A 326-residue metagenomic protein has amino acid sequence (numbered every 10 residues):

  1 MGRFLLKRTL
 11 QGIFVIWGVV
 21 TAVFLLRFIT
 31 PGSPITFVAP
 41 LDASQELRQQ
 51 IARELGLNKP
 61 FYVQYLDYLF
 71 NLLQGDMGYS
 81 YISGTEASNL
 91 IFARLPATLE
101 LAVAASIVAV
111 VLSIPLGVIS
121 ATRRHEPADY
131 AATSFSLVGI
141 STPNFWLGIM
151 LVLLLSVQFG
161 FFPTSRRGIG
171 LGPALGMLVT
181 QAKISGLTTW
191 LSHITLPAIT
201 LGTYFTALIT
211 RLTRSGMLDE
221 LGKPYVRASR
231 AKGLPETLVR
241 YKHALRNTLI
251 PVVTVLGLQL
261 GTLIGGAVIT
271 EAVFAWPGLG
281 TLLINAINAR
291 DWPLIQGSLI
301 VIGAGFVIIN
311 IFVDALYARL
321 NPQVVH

Functional and structural regions predicted by a protein language model:
G2-F4, I13, L95-A128, V157 (+1 more regions): Alpha-helical transmembrane segments of integral membrane proteins, especially multi-pass inner/plasma-membrane
R8-I16: Alpha-helical transmembrane segments and their helix-start/interface "positive-inside/aromatic belt" motifs in integral
T9, I51, F61-M77, A87 (+8 more regions): Hydrophobic alpha-helical segments of integral membrane proteins, encompassing both true transmembrane helices
V15-L66, L155-L187: Hydrophobic alpha-helical transmembrane segments of membrane transport/permease proteins and related membrane-embedded
T30, G139-T142, I264: Transmembrane helix irregularities
N58-I114: An internal, D/E-rich "acidic patch" concept
D129-L155: Pore- or pathway-lining transmembrane helices of multi-pass membrane proteins that form conduits for solutes/ions
